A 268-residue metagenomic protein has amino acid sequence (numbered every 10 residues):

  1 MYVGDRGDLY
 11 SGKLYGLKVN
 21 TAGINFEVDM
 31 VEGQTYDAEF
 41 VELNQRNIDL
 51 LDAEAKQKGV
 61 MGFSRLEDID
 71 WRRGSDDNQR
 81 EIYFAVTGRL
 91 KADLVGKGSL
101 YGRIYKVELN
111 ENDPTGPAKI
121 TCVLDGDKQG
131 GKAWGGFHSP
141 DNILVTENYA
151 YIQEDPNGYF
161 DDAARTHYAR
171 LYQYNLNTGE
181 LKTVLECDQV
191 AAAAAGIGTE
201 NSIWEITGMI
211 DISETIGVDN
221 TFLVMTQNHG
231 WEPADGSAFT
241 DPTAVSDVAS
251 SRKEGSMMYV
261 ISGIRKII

Functional and structural regions predicted by a protein language model:
M1-I268: Sequence/structural signature of beta-propeller domains
